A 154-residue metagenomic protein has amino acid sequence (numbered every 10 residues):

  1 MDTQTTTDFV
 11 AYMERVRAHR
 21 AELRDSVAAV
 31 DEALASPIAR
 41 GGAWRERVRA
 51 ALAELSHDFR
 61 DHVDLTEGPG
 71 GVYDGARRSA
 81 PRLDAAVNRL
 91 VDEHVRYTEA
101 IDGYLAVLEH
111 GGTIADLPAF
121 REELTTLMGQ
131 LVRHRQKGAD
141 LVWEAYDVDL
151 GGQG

Functional and structural regions predicted by a protein language model:
M1-G154: Small-residue-biased structural context
